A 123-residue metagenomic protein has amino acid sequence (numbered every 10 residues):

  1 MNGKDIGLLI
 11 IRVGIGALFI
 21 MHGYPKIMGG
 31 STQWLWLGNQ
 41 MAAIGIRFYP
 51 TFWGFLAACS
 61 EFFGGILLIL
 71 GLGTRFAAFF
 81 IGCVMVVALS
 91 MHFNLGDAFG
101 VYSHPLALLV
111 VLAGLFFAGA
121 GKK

Functional and structural regions predicted by a protein language model:
M1-T32, A43, F48-C59, F63-I66 (+1 more regions): Extended, low-polarity transmembrane helix blocks
W36-M41: Cytosolic, membrane-interface loops and tails of multi-pass inner-membrane proteins
